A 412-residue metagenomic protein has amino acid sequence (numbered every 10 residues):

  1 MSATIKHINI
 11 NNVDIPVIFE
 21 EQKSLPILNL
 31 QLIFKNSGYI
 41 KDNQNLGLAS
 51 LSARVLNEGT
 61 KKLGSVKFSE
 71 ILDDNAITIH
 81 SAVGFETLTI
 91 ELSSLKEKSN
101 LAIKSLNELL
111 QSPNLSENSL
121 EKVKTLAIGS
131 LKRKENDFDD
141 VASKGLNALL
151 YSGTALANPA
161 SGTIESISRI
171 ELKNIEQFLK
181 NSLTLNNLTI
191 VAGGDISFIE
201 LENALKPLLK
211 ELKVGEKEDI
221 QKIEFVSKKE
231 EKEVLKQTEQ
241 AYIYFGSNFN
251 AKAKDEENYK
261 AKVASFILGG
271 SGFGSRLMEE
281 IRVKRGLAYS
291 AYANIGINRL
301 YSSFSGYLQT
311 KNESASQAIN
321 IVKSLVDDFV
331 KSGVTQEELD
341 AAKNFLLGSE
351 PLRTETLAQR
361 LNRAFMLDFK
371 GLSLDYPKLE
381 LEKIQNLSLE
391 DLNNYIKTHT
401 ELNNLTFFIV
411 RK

Functional and structural regions predicted by a protein language model:
M1-L28: N- or domain-start disorder-to-order transition segments that initiate the globular core
K6, P16-E21, Q177-K180, K229-L235 (+1 more regions): Short, surface-exposed beta-strand/loop micro-motifs that present aromatic residues
D14, I27-N29, T87, E231 (+4 more regions): A residue-level signal for beta-strand positions that form part of recognition/binding surfaces within mature
E21-K23, K41, E70, L346: N-terminal targeting/tethering segments
Q22-G38, N45-L46, K217-G274: His/Glu-based metal-binding/catalytic segments typifying zinc-dependent metallopeptidases
Q31-S93, G272-L287: M16/MPP (pitrilysin/insulinase) zinc-metallopeptidase core fold and M16-derived inactive scaffolds
K67-E216, K284-R285, S290-K412: Charge-rich, well-structured scaffold segments of protease-associated domains
